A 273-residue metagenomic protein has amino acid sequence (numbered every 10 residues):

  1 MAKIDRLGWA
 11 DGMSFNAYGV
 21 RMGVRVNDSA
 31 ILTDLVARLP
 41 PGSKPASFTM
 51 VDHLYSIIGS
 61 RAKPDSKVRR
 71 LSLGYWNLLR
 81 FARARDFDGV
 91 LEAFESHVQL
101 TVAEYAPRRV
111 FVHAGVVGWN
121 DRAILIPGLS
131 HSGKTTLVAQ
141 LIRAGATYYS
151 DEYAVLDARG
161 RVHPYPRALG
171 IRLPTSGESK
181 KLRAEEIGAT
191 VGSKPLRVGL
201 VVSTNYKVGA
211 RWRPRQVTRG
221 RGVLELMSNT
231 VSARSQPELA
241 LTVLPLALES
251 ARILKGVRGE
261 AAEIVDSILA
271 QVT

Functional and structural regions predicted by a protein language model:
M1-S130, Q140-T147, A154-T273: A noncatalytic interaction/capping subdomain that flanks phosphate/NTP-handling catalytic cores
S132-K134: Conserved glycine(s) of the Walker
L137: Hydrophobic positions on the alpha1 helix immediately C-terminal to the Walker A/P-loop
